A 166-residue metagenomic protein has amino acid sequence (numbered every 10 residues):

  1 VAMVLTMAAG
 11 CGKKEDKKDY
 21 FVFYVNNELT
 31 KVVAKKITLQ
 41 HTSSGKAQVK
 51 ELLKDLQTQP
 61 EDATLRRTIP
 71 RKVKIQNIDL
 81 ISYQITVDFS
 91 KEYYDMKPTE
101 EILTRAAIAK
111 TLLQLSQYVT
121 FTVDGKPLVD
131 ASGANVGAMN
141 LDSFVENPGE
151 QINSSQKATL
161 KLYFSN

Functional and structural regions predicted by a protein language model:
V1-T6: Bacterial N-terminal signal peptides
G10-N166: Bimodal "functional hotspot" detector
